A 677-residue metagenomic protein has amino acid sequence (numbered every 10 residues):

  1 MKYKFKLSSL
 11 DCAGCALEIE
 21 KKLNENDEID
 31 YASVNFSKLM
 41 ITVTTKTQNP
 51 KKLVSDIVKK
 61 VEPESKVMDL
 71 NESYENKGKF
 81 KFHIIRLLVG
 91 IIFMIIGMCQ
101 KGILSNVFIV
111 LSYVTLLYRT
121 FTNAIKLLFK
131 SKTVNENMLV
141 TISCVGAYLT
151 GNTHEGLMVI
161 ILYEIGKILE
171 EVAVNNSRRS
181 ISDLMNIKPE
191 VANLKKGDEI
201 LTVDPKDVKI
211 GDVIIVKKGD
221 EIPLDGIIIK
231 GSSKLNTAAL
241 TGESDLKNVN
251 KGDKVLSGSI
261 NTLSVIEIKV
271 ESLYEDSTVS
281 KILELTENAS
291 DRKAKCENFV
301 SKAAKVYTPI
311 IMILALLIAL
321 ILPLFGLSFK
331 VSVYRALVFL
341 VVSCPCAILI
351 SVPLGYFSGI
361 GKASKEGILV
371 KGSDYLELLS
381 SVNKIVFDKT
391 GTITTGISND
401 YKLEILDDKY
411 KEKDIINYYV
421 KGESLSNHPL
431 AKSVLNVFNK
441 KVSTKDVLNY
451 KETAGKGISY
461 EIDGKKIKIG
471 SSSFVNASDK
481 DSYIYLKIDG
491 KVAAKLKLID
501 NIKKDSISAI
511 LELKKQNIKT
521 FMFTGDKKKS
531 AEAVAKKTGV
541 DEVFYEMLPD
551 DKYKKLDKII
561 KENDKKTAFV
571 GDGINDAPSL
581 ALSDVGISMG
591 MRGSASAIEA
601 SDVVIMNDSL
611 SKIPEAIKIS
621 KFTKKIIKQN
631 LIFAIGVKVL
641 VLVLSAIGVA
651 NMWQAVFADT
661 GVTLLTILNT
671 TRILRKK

Functional and structural regions predicted by a protein language model:
M1-L104, E199, E284-R292, K536 (+2 more regions): Flexible metal-binding regulatory segments at protein termini and peripheral loops
L17, G464, K491-Q629, V637: Conserved ATP-binding TGD loop and adjacent catalytic N/P-domain core of P-type ATPases
D30-K46, K52, D183-D276, L283 (+2 more regions): Conserved cytosolic catalytic loops of P-type ATPases
K59-G78, M94, I109-V191, K195 (+6 more regions): Actuator/coupling domain of P-type ATPases
R86-I92, N298-G326, R335-Y356, K628-F657: Bilayer-spanning, highly hydrophobic alpha-helical transmembrane segments
G97-M98, K561-E562, S601, M606-K677: Membrane-embedded transport module
I125-N135, L169-D183, L354-S373, T671-K677: Juxtamembrane helix-loop transition segments at the membrane interface in multi-pass membrane proteins
K217, D400-Q516, K528, K537-L556: P-type ATPase nucleotide-binding
